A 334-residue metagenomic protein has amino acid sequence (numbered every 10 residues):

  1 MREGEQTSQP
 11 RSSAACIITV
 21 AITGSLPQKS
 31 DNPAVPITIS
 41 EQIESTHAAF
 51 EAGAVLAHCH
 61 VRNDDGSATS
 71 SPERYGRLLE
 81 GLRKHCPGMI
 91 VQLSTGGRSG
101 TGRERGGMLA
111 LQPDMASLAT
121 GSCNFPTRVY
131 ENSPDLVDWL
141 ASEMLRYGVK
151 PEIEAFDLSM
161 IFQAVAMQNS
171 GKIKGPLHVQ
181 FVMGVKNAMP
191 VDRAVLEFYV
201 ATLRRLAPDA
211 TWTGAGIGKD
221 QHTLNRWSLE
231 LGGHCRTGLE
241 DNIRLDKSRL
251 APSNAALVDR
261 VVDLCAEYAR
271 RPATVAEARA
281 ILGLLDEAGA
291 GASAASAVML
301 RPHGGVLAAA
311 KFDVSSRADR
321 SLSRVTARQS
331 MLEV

Functional and structural regions predicted by a protein language model:
Q9-A34, S117-N124: N-terminal small/glycine-rich loop or linker at the start of catalytic domains across soluble metabolic enzymes
S25-E41, T95-T101, P126-Y130, T213-A215: Active-site mouth loops of central-metabolism enzymes
S30, L56-G76, F125, V182-M183 (+1 more regions): Glycine-rich, proline-tolerant flexible connector loops at the mouths of alpha/beta enzymes
Q42, A49, H60, A116 (+3 more regions): Conserved, mostly hydrophobic/aromatic
A68-L93, L140-M144, Y199-A207, L257-C265: Alpha-helix-loop-beta-strand connector modules within alpha/beta enzyme cores
T69-E131: Active-site beta->alpha loop and helix N-cap motifs at the rims of alpha/beta catalytic domains
M115-E240, A251-P252, A256: Catalytic alpha/beta core domains of metabolic enzymes, predominantly
R204, R226-P302, A310-F312, S330-V334: Structured C-terminal cap/extension of enzyme domains
